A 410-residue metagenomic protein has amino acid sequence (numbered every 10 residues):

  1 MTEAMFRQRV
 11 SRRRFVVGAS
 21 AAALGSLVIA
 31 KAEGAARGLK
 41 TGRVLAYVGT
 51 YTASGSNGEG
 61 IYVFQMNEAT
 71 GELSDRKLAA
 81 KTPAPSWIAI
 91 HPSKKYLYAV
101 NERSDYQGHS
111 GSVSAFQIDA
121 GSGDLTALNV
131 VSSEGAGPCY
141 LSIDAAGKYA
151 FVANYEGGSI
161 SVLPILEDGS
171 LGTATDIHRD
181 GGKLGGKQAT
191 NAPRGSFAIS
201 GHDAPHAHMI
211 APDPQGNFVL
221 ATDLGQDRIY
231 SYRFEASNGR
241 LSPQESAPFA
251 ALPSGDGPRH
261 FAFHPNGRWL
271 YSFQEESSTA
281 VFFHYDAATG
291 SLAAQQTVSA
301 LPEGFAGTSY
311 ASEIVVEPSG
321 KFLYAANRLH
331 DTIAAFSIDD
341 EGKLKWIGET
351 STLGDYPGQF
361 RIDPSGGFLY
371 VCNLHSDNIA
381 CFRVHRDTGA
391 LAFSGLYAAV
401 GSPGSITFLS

Functional and structural regions predicted by a protein language model:
T2-A23: N-terminal secretory signal peptides and thylakoid transit peptides that target proteins across membranes
I29-Y51: C-terminal segment of N-terminal export signals and the immediately downstream linker at the start of the mature
T41, P92-S93, A145-A146, P214-Q215 (+4 more regions): Residue-level detector of Asp-centered blade-edge/turn motifs that repeat once per structural unit in beta-propeller
Q65-T70, Q117-G123, P164-L171, R233-L241 (+3 more regions): Short loop/turn segments immediately following beta-strands, especially the blade-tip and inter-blade linker loops
S74-A80, A127-V131, S196-S200, E245-A251 (+4 more regions): A short beta-strand motif characteristic of beta-propeller blades
A127-H208: Asp-box/WD-like beta-propeller blade repeats and closely related beta-sheet repeat scaffolds
